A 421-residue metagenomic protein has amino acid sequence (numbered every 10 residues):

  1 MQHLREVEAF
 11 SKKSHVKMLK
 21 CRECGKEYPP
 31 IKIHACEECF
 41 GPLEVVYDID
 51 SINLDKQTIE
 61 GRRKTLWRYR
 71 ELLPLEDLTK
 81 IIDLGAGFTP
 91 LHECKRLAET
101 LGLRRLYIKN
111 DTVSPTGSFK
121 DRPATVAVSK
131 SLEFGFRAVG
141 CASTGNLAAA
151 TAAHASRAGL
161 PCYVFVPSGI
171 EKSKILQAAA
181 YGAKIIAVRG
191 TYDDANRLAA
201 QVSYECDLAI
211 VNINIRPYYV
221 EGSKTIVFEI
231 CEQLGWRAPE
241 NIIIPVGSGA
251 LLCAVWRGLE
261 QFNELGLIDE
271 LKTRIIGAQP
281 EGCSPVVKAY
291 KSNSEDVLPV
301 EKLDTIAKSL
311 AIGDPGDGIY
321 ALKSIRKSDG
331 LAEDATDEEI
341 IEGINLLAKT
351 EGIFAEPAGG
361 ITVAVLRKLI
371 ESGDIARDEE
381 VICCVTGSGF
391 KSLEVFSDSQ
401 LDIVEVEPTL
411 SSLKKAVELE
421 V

Functional and structural regions predicted by a protein language model:
M1-V421: PLP-dependent amino-acid enzyme catalytic core
